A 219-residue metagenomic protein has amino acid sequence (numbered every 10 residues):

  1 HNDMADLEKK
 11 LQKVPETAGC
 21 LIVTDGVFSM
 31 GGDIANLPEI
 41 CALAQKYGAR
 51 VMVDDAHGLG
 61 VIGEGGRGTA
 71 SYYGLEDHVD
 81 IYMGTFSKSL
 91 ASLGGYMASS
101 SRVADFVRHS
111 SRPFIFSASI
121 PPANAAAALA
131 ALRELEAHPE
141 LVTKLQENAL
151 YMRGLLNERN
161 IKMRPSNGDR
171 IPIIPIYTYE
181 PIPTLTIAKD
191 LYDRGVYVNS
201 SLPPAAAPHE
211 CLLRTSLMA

Functional and structural regions predicted by a protein language model:
H1-M4, E16, C20-T24, V61-G66 (+2 more regions): Pyridoxal 5′-phosphate
N2-V53: Active-site phosphate-binding strand-loop segment of PLP-dependent enzymes
M4-D6, G26-G31, G58-V61, F114-I115 (+1 more regions): Short, small-residue-enriched loops and turns at beta-alpha junctions that line or gate enzyme active sites
C20-D25, S166-R170, N199: Short beta-strands and strand-loop turn motifs
D33-P38, G63-E64, M97, C211: Conserved strand-to-helix beginnings and helix N-cap segments that scaffold or border functional pockets
Y47-R50, H57, I62-R159, M163-R170 (+1 more regions): Active-site C-terminal subdomain of aminotransferase-like
T143-R153, N157-G195, A205-L213, L217-A219: Conserved PLP-binding catalytic core of the aspartate aminotransferase-like
